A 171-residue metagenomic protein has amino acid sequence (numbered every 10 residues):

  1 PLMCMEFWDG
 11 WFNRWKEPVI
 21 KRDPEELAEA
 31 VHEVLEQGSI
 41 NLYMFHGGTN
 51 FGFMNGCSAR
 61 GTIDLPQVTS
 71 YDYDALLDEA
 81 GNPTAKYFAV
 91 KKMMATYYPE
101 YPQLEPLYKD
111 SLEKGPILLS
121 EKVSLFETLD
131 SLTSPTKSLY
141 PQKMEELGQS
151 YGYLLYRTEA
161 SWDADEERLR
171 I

Functional and structural regions predicted by a protein language model:
P1-V31: Noncatalytic carbohydrate-binding groove/subsite architecture in carbohydrate-active enzymes
M5-G10, E33-G38, L42-I171: Carbohydrate-binding surfaces of carbohydrate-active enzymes
